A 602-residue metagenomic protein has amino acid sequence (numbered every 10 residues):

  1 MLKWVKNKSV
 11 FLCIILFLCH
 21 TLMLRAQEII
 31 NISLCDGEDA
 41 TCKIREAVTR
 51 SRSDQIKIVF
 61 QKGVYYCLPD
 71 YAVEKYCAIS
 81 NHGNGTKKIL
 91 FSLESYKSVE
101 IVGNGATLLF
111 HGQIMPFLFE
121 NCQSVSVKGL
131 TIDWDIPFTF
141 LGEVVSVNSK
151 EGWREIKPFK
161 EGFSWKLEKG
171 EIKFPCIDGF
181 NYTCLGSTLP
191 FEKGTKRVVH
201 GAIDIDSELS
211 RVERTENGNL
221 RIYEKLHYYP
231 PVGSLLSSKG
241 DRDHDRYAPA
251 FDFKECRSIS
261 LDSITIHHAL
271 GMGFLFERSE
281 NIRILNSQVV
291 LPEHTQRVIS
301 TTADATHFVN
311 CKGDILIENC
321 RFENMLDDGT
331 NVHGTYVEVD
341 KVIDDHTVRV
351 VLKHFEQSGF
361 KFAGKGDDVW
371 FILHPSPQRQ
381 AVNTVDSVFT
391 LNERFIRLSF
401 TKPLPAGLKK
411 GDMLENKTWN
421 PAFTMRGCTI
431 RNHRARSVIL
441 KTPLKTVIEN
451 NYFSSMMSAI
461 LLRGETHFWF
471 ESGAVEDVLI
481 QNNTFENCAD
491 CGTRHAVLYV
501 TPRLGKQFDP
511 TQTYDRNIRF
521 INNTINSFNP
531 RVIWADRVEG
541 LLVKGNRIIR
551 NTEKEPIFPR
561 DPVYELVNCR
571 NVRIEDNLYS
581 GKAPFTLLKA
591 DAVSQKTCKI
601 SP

Functional and structural regions predicted by a protein language model:
M1-E28: Bacterial Sec-dependent N-terminal signal peptides
N31-V59: Acidic Gly/Asp/Thr-rich repetitive segments characteristic of extracellular carbohydrate-active and adhesion proteins
V48-T49, C67-E100, L109-K128, I136-W153 (+10 more regions): Extracellular beta-strand-rich solenoid/capping regions of secreted or surface-exposed proteins that bind or remodel
I58, F91, V99, A106 (+26 more regions): Solenoid scaffold repeats with emphasis on beta-solenoid/beta-helix
P69, F110-P116, I136-F140, A248-P249 (+11 more regions): Short glycine/acidic-rich loop motifs that flank beta-strands on beta-rich extracellular proteins
F110, W134-I136, E143-V145, F159-T215 (+1 more regions): Ser/Thr/Gly-rich low-complexity blocks that favor extended beta-strand/coil architectures
T195-R246, S387-F423, R431-N432: Small/polar beta-strand repeat architecture
